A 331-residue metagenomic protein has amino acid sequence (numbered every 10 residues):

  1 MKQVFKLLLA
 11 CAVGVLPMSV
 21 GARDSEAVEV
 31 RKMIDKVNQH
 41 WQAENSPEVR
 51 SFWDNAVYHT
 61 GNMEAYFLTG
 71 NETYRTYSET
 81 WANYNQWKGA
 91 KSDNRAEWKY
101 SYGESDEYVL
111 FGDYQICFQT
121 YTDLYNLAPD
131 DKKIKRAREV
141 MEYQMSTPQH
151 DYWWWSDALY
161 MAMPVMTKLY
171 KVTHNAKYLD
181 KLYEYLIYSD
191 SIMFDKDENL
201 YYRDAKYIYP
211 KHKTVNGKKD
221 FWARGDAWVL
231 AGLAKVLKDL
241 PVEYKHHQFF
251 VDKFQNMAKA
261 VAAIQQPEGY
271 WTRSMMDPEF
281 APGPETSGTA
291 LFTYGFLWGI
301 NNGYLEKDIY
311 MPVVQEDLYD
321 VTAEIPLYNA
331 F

Functional and structural regions predicted by a protein language model:
M1-S25: Bacterial Sec-dependent N-terminal signal peptides
R23-A56, E64-G112, F118-T120, L124-L127 (+4 more regions): CBM-like carbohydrate-recognition segments
Q42, S46, G70, Q86-K91 (+7 more regions): Helix-capping and short linker residues that terminate individual alpha-solenoid repeat units
D54, G61, W81, D113-I116 (+10 more regions): Amphipathic, well-ordered alpha-helical segments in soluble domains
E64, D123, Y143-S146, K168 (+4 more regions): Positions within ordered alpha-helical repeat solenoids
D130-M166: Asp-box/WD-like beta-propeller blade repeats and closely related beta-sheet repeat scaffolds
D157, T167-M275, A281-T293, L305-F331: Extended ligand-binding clefts on enzyme/binding-domain cores
